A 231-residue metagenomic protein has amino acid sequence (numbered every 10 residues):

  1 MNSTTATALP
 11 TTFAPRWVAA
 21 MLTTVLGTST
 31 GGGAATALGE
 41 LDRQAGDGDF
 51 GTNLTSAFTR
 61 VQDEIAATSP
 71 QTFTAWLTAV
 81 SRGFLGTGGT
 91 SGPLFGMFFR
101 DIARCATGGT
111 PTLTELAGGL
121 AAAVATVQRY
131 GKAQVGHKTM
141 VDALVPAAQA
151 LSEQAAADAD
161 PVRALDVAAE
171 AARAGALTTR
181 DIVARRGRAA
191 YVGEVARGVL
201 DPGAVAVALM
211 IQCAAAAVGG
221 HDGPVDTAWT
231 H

Functional and structural regions predicted by a protein language model:
M1-H231: N-terminal loops that bind phosphate or other acidic moieties and the adjacent beta-alpha structural core
